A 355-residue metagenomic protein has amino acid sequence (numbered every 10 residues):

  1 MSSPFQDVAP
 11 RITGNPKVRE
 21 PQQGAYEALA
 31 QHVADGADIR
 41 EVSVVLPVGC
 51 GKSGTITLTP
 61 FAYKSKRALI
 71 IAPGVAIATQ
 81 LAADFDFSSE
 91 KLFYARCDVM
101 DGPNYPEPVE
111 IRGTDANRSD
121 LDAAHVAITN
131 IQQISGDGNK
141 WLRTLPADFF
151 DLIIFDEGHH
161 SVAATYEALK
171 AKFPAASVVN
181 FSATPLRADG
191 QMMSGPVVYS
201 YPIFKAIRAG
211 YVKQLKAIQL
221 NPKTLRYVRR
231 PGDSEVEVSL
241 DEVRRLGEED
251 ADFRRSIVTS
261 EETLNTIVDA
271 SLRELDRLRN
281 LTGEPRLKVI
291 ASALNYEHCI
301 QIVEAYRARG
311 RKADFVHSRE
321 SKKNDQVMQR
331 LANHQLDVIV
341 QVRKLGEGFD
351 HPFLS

Functional and structural regions predicted by a protein language model:
N15-D38: N-terminal pre-P-loop "Q-motif" helix
G36-T59: Walker A/P-loop
L58, A62-R96, L294-E297: Conserved Walker A/P-loop ATP-binding site and its immediately adjacent core in helicase/helicase-like ATPase domains
K91-D137: Inter-Walker segment of RecA-like/P-loop motor cores
I131-I134, R143-N180, T184-P185: SF2 helicase catalytic motif II
W141, I300, K312-R343: Conserved helicase ATPase core of P-loop NTP-dependent helicases/translocases
Q191-R286: Interdomain helical connector at the RecA1-RecA2 junction of SF1/SF2 helicase-like NTPases
V338-Q341, L345-S355: A short beta-strand element within the Helicase C-terminal
